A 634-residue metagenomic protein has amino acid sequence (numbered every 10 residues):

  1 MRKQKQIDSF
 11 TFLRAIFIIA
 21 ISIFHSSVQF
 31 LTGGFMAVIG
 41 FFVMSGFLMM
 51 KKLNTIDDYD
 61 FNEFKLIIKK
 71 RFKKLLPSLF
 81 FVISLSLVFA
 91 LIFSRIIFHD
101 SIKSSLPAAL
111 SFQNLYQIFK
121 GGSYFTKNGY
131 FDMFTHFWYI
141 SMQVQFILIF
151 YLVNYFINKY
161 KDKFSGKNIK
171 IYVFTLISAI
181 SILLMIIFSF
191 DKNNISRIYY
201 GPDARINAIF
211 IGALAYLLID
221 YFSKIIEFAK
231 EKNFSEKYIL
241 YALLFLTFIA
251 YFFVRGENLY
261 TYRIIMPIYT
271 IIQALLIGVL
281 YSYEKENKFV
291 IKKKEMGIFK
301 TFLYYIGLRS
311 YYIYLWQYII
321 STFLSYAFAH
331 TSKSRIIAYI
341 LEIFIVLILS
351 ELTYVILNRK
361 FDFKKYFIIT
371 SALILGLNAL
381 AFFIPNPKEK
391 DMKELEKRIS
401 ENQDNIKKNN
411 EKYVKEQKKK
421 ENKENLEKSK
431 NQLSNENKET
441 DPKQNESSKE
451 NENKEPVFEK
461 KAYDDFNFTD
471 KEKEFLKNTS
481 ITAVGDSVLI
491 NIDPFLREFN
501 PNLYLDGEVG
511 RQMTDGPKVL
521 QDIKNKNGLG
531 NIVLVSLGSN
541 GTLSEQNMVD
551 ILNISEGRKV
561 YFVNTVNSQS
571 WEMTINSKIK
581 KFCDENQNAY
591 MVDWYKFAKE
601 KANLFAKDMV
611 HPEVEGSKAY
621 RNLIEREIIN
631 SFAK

Functional and structural regions predicted by a protein language model:
M1-K364: Membrane-interface helix/loop caps of multi-pass membrane proteins
F10, L303, D493, I523 (+2 more regions): Short amphipathic alpha-helical segments and helix-helix/interface helices
F35, L259-Y262, F495, Q546-N547 (+1 more regions): Generic recognition of short, well-ordered alpha-helical segments
F42, T482-A483, L503-G507, N531-L537 (+2 more regions): Structural recognition of the beta-strand scaffold that forms the well-ordered cores of secreted hydrolase catalytic
S105, F499-N500, E556, N586-Q587: Short, structured coil segments at secondary-structure junctions
A329, V355, R359-I523, G528-N531 (+7 more regions): Extracellular/periplasmic envelope-modification machinery, especially enzymes that add or remove acyl/ester groups on
I523, G530-M548, I554-V563: Mid-length scaffold segments of soluble, non-membrane domains
I551-S577, A598: Active-site segments of SGNH/GDSL-like serine hydrolases that catalyze O-acetyl group transfer/hydrolysis on lipids
